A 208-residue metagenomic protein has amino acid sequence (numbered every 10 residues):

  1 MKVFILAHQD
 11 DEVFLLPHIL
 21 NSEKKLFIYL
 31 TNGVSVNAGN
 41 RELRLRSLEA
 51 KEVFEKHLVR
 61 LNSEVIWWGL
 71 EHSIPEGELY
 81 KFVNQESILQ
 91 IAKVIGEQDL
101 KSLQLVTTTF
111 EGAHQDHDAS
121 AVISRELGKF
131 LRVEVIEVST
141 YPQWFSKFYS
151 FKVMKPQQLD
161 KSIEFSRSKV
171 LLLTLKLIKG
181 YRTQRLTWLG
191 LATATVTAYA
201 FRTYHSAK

Functional and structural regions predicted by a protein language model:
M1-E134: Active-site beta-strand->loop->alpha-helix modules in alpha/beta enzyme cores, enriched in Gly/His/Asp(Glu)
E49-S63, P75-F82, F130-K208: The feature marks non-catalytic terminal segments
